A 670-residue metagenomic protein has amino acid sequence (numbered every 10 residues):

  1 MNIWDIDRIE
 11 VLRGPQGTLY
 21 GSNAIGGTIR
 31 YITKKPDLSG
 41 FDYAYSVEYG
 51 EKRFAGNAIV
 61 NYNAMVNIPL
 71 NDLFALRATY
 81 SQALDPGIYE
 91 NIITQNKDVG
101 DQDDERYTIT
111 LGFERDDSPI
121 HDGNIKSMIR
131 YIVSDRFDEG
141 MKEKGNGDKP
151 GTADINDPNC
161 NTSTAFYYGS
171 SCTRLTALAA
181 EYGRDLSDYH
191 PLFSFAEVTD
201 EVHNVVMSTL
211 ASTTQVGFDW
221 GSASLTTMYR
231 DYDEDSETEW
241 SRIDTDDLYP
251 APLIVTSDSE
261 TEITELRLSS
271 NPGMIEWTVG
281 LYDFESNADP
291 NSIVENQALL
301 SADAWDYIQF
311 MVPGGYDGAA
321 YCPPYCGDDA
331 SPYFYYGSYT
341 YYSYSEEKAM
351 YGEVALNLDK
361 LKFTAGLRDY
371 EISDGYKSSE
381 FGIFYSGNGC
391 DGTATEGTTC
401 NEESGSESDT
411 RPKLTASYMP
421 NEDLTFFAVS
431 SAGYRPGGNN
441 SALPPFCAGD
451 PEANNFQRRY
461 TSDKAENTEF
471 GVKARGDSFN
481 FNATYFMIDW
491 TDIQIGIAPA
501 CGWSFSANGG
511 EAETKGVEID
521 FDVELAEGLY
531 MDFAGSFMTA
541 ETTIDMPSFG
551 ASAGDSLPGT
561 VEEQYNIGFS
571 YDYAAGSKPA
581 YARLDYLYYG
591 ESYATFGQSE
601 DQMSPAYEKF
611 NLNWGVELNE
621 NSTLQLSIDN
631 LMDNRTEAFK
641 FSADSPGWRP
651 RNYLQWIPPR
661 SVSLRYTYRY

Functional and structural regions predicted by a protein language model:
N2, V11, A24-V47, V60-M65: N-terminal periplasmic accessory domains that precede and gate Gram-negative outer-membrane beta-barrel machines
V47, N63, T213-G217, S222-M228 (+8 more regions): Membrane-embedded beta-barrel scaffold of Gram-negative outer-membrane proteins
A55-D85, Y89-M141, G145-A153, N159-G169 (+8 more regions): Transmembrane beta-barrel wall of Gram-negative outer-membrane proteins
I88-D98, M141-A196, E239-L253, I293-T340 (+6 more regions): Solvent-exposed loop segments that connect transmembrane elements
G112-E114, L268-S270, M274-F284, Y341-I488 (+1 more regions): Structural signature of Gram-negative outer-membrane beta-barrels, strongest in the C-terminal barrel of TonB-dependent
P252-E265, S331, G337, S343 (+6 more regions): Outer membrane beta-barrel strand-and-loop segments of large Gram-negative receptors, especially TonB-dependent
G273-T278, N357-F363, N480, M487-W490 (+2 more regions): Gram-negative outer-membrane beta-barrel transporters
S301, G528, G576, L587-T595 (+1 more regions): C-terminal beta-signal and adjacent terminal beta-strands/loops of Gram-negative outer-membrane beta-barrel proteins
